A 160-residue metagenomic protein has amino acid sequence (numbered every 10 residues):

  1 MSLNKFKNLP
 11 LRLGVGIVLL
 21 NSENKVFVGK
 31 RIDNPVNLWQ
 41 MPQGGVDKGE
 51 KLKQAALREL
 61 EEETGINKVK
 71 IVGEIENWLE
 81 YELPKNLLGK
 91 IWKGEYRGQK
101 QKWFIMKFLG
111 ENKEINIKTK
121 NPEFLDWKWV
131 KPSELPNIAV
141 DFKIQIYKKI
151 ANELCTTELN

Functional and structural regions predicted by a protein language model:
M1-L20, K93-G94: Acidic, metal-coordinating catalytic segment for phosphate/diphosphate chemistry, firing primarily on the Nudix
N34-N37: A conserved beta-turn-beta hairpin within the catalytic core of GNAT-like acetyltransferases that forms part
Q40-M41: A short gly/proline-enriched turn/hairpin at secondary-structure junctions
D47-D141: Unchanged
P132-N160: Charged phosphate-binding loop/patch that engages nucleotide di/tri-phosphates or the phosphate backbone of nucleic
